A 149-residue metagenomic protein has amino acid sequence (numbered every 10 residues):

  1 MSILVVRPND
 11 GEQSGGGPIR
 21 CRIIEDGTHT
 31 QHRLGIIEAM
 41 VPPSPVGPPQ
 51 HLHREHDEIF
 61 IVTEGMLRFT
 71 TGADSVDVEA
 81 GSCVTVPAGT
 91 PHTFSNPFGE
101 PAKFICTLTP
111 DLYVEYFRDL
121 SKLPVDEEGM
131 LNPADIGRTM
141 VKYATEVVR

Functional and structural regions predicted by a protein language model:
V6-P8, E12-Q13, A73-P91: Short acidic-glycine-tyrosine-enriched beta hairpin
Q13-Q50, H56: A short glycine-rich, His/Asp/Glu-containing loop-to-beta-strand
R33, E58-I61, Y116-D119: Residue-level recognition of specific faces of alpha-helices
I36-P42, L52-T71, T107: Short, conserved beta-strand element in jelly-roll/cupin
E38, T71-A73, A80, A88 (+2 more regions): Residue-level recognition of conserved beta-strand positions in structured domain cores
I59, M66-R68, S75, P91 (+1 more regions): Structural motif
A88-V114: Ligand-binding loop in jelly-roll beta-barrel domains
R118-R149: Acidic/histidine-enriched, glycine/proline-rich intrinsically disordered or flexible terminal extensions
